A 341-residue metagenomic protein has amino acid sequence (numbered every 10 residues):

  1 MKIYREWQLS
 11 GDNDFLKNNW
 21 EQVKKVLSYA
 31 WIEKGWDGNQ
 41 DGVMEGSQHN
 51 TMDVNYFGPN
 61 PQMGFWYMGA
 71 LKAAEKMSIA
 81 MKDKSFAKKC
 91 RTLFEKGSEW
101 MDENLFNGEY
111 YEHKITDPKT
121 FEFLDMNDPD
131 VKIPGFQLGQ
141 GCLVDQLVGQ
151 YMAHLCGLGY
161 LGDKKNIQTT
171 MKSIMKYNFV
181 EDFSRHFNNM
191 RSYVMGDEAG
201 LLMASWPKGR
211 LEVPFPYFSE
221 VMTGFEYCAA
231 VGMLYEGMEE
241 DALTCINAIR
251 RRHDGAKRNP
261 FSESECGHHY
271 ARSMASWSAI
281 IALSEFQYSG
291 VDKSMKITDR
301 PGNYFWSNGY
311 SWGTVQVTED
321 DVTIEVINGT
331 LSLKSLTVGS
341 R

Functional and structural regions predicted by a protein language model:
M1-S47, M52-M81, C90-F94, S98-M101 (+4 more regions): Aromatic-rich carbohydrate-recognition surfaces in CAZymes
N18, S85, K89, D241-T244: Alpha-helix N-cap and coil->helix boundary residues
G35-G58, D102-M222, D254-A256: Extended glycan-interaction surfaces of carbohydrate-active proteins
K72, E99, G157-L158, F179 (+3 more regions): Residue-level marker of positions within ordered structural domains that often coincide with functionally constrained
K96-L105, Y270-M274: Short, conserved secondary-structure transition motifs
Y193-A199, F215, E226-R341: Non-catalytic C-terminal accessory modules of carbohydrate-active enzymes
